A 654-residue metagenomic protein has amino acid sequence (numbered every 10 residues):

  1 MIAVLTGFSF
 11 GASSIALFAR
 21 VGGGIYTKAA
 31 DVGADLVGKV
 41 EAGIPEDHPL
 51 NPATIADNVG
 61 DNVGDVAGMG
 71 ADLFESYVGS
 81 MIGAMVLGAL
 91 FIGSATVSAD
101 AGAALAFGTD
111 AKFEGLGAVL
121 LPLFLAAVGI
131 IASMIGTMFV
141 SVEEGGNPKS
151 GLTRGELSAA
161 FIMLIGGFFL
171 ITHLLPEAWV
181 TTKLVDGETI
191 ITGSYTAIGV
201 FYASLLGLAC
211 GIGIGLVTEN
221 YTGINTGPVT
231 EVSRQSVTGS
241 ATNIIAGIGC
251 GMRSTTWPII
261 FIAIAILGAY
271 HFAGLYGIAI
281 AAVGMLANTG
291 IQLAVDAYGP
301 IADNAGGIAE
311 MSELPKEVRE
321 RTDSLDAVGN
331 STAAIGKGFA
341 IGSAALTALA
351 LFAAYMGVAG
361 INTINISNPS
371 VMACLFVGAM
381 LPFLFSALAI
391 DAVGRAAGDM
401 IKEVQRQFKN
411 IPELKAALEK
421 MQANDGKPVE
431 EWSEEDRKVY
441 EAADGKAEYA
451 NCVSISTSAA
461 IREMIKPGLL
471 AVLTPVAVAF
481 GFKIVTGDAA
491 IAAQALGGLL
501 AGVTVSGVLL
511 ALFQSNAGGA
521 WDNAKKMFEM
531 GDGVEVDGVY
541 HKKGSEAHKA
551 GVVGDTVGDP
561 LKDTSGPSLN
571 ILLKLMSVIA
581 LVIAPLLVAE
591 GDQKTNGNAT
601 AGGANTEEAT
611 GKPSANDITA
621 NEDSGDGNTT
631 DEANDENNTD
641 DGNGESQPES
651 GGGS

Functional and structural regions predicted by a protein language model:
M1-K612, D617-I618, S654: Hydrophobic packing and interface segments
K612-S654: Long, low-complexity, intrinsically disordered segments
